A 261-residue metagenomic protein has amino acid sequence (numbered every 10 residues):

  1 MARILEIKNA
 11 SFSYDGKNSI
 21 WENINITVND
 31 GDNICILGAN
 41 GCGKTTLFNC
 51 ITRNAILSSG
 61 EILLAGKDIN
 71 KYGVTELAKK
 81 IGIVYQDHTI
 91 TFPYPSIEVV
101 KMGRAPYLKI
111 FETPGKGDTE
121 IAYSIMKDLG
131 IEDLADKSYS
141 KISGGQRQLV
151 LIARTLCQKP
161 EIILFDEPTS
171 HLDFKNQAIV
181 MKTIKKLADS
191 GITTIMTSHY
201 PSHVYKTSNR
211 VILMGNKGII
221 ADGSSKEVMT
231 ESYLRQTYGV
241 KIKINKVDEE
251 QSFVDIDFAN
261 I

Functional and structural regions predicted by a protein language model:
M1-I4, S11-N23, G73, T91: A short, flexible loop at the N-terminus of ABC-type nucleotide-binding domains that lies
L37-A39: The feature captures the beta-strand-to-loop junction immediately N-terminal to the Walker
T52: Helix-to-loop junction immediately C-terminal to a conserved catalytic motif
G60-D68, L77: Conserved ABC transporter NBD signature motif
S138-I142, Q146: Conserved ABC ATPase signature
I163-D166: Catalytic Walker B motif of ABC-type/P-loop ATPase nucleotide-binding domains
V211-S224: H-loop (His-switch) and adjacent beta-strand-loop-beta switch element of ABC-type ATPase nucleotide-binding domains
